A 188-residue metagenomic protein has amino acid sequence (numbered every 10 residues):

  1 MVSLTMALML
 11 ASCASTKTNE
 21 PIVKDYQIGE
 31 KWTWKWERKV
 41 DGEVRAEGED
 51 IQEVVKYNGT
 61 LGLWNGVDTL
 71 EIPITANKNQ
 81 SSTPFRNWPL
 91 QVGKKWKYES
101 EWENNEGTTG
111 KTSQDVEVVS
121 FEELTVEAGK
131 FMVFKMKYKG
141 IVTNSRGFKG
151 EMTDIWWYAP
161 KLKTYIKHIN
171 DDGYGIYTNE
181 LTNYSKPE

Functional and structural regions predicted by a protein language model:
M1-A11: Sec-dependent bacterial lipoprotein signal peptides
S3-L4, P84, W156, G175: Low-complexity, intrinsically disordered regions enriched in charged/polar residues
L10, D68-L70, I74-N79: Low-complexity, intrinsically disordered short segments enriched for Gly/Pro and polybasic residues
C13-E71, V92, E99-E188: Acidic, serine/threonine-rich low-complexity disordered tracts
I74-K94: Intrinsically disordered, low-complexity, charged/polar segments
